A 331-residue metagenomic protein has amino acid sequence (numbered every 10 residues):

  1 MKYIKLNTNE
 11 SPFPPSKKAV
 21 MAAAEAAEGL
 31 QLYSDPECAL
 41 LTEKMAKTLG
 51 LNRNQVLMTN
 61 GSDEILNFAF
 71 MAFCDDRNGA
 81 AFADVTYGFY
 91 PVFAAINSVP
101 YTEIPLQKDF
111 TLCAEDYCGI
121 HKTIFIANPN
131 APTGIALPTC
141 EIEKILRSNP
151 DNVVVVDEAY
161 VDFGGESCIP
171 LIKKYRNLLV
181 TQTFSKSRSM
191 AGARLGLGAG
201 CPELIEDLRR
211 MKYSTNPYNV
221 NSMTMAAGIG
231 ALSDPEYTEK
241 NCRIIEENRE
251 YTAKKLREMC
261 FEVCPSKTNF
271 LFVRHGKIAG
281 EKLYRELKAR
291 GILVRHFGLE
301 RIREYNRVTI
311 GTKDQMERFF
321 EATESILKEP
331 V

Functional and structural regions predicted by a protein language model:
M1-L32, K47, G119-I120: N-terminal "arm"/small-domain region of PLP-dependent enzymes with the aminotransferase-like
P15-S16, E37, N177-R257, F261-C264: PLP-dependent aminotransferase class I/II
Q31, C38-G79, N97: Phosphate-binding glycine-rich loop
Q55, N67-D109, E115: PLP-dependent aspartate aminotransferase-fold enzymes
T102, Q107-D162: Active-site phosphate-binding strand-loop segment of PLP-dependent enzymes
C140, E286-R295, L299-V331: PLP-dependent enzyme catalytic core of the Aspartate aminotransferase-like
I245-E246, E258-R290, N306: Conserved PLP-binding catalytic core of the aspartate aminotransferase-like
